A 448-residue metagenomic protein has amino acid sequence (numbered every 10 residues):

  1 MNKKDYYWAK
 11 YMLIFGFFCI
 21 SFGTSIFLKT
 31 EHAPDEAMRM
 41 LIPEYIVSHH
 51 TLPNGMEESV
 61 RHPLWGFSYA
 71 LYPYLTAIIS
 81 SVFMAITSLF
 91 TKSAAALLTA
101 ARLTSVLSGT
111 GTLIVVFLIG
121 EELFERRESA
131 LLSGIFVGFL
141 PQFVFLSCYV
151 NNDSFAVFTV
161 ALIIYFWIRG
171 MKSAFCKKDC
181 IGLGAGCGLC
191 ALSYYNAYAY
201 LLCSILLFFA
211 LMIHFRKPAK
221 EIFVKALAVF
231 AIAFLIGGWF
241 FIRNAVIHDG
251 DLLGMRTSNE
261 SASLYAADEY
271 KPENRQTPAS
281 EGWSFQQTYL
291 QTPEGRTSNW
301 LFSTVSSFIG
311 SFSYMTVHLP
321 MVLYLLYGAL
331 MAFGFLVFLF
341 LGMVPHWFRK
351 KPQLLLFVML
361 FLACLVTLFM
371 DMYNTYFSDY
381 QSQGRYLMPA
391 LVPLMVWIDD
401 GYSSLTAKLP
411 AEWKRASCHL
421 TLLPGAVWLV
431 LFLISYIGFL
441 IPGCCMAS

Functional and structural regions predicted by a protein language model:
M1-G23, M212-I213, I222-I232, W347-L360 (+1 more regions): Start-transfer (signal-anchor) and selected internal transmembrane alpha helices of multi-pass inner/ER membrane
D5-E36, E44-P53, L64, V229-V246 (+2 more regions): Transmembrane signal-anchor helices characteristic of membrane glycosylation enzymes that use polyprenol
F17, S133-G138, C187-A191: Short helix- or helix-capping micro-motifs that position conserved polar/aromatic residues at function-defining sites
A70, Y74-I78, L89-G111: Loop-to-helix entry region of an early transmembrane alpha helix in multi-pass inner-membrane enzymes
T99-F124, L162: Transmembrane-helix motifs of polytopic, lipid-linked glycan transferases
R169-K172, Y200-F234, V246-I247: Perimembrane helix-loop-helix junctions
D179-Y195: Membrane-interface alpha helices of multi-pass inner-membrane proteins
V224-F338, S435-P442: Membrane-lumen/periplasm interface segments of specific transmembrane helices in polyprenyl phosphate-linked
